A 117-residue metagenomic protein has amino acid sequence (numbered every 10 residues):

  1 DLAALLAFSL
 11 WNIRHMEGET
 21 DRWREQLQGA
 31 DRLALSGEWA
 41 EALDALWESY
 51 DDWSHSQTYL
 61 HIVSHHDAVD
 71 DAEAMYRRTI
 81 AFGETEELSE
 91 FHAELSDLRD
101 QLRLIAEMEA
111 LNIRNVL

Functional and structural regions predicted by a protein language model:
D1-R14: Single-pass alpha-helical transmembrane signal-anchor segments
L2-A3, S49, L98: Hydrophobic alpha-helical transmembrane segments of multipass integral membrane proteins
M16-L33: Alpha-helical transmembrane signal-anchor/signal-peptide segments
A30, A34-E41, G83-E87: Short helix-adjacent coil turns
E38-F82: Extracytoplasmic/periplasmic/luminal assembly and interaction segments in envelope/secretory/respiratory proteins
H66-N115: Structured, soluble extracytoplasmic/luminal domains of envelope-associated proteins
